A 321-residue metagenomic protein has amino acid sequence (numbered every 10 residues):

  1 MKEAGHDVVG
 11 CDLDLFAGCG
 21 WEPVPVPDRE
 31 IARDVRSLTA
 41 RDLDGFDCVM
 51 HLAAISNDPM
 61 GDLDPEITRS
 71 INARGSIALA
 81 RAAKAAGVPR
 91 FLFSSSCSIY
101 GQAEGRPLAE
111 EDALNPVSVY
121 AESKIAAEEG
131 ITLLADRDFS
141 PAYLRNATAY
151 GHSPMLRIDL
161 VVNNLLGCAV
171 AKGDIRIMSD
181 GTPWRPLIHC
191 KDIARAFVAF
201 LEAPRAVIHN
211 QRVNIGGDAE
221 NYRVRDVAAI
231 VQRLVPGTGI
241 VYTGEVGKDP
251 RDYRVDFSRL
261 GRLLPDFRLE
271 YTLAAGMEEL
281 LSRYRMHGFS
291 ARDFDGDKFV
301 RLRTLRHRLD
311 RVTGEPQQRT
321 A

Functional and structural regions predicted by a protein language model:
M1-C48: N-terminal Rossmann/SDR dinucleotide-binding element
C11, V49-L52, F91-C97, G101 (+1 more regions): SDR active-site strand-loop-helix element
G20-E22, P59-E66, Q102-R106, P154-M155: Conserved catalytic-core motifs of eukaryotic protein kinase domains, centered on the activation segment
V35-I71: NAD(P)H-binding glycine-rich loop region in Rossmannoid oxidoreductase-like domains and their noncatalytic homologs
I77-V119: Conserved Rossmann-fold NAD(P)-dependent oxidoreductase catalytic core, especially the SDR/UDP-sugar
S123: Active-site helix of classical SDR
E129-R185, C190-L201, A229-L234: NAD(P)-dependent short-chain dehydrogenase/reductase
G173, M178-A321: C-terminal substrate-binding subdomain of Rossmann-fold SDR/epimerase-dehydratase oxidoreductases
